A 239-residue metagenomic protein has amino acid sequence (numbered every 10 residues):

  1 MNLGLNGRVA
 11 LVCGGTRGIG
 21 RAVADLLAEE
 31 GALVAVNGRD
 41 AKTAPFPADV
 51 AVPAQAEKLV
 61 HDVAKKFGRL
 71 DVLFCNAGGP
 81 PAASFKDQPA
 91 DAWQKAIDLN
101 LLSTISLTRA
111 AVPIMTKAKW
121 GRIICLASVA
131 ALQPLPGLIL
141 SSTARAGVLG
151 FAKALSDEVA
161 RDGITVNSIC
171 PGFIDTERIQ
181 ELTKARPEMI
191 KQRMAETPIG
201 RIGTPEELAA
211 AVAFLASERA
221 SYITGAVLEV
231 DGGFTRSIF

Functional and structural regions predicted by a protein language model:
N2, Q133, A213, T224-F239: Short C-terminal tail/terminal secondary-structure segment of NAD(P)H-dependent dehydrogenase/reductase domains
V9, T16-R17: Conserved glycine-rich cofactor-binding loop
F74, A160, T165, I223-G225: Short, small/polar-rich loop/turn modules that mediate ligand/substrate recognition or access, typified
S84-F85, A92-I97, R193: Substrate-binding pocket helix/loop in short-chain dehydrogenase/reductase
T108, A144, A152: Active-site helix of classical SDR
P113, D157-R161, S221: Alpha-helical segment proximal to the catalytic Tyr-Lys
S128: Residue(s) in the substrate-gating loop at a strand-loop-helix junction that position the organic substrate next
